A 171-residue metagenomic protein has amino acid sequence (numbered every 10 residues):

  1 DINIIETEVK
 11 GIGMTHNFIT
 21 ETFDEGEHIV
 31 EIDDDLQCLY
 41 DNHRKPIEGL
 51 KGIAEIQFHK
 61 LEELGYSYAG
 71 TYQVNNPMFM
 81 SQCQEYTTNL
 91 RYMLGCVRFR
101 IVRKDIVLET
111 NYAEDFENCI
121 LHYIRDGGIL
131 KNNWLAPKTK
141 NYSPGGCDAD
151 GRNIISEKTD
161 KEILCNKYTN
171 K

Functional and structural regions predicted by a protein language model:
D1, E85-Y86, D160-C165: Short, aromatic/basic amphipathic alpha-helical patches
D1-I32, Q37-L50: Active-site-proximal specificity loops/subdomain of glycosyltransferases
I4, Y68, I129-K131: Conserved beta-strand scaffold positions in the cores of enzyme catalytic domains, especially in NTP/NDP-utilizing
T15-H16, M78-E85, N141-S143: Short, solvent-exposed polar/charged micro-motifs at secondary-structure junctions
G26, E63-S67, G127: Short, high-confidence coil segments that cap the C-terminus of an alpha-helix and link into the following beta-strand
L39-E117: Conserved catalytic core of nucleotide-sugar-dependent glycosyltransferases
T110-Y112, F116-K171: C-terminal catalytic/acceptor-binding lobe
